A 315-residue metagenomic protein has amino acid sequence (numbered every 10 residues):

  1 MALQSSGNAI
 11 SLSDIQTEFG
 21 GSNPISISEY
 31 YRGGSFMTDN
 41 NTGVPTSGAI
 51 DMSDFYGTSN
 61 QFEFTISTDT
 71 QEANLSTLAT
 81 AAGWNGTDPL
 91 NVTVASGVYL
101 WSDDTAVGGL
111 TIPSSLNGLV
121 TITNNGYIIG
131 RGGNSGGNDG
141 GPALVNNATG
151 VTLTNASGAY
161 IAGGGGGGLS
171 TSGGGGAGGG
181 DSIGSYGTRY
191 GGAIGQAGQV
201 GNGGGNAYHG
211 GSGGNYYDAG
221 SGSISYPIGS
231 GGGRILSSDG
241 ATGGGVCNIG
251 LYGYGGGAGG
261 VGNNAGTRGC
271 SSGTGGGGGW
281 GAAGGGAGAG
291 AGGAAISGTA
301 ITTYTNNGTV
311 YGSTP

Functional and structural regions predicted by a protein language model:
A2-P315: Glycine-centric low-complexity repeats
